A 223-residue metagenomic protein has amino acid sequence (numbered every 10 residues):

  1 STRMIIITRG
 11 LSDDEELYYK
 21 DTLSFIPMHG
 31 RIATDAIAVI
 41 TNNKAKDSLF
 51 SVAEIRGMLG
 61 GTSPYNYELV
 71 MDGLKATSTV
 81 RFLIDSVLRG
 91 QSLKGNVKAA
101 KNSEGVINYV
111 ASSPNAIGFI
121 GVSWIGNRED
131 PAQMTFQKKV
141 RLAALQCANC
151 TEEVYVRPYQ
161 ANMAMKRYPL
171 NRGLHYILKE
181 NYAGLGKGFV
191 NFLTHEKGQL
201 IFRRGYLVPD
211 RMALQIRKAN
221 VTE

Functional and structural regions predicted by a protein language model:
S1, I7-S12: Acidic helix-start/capping segments at beta-turn-to-alpha-helix junctions
T2-I5, L17-D35, I40-E223: Exported/periplasmic ABC-transporter solute-binding proteins
